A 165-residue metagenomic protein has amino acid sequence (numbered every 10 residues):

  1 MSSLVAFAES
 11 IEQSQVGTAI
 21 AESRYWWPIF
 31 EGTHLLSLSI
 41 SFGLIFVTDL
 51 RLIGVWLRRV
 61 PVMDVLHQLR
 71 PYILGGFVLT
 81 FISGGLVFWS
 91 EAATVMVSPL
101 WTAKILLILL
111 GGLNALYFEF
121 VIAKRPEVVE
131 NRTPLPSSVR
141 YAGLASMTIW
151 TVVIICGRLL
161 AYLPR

Functional and structural regions predicted by a protein language model:
M1-R165: Polytopic transmembrane helical bundles with strong interfacial aromatic enrichment
